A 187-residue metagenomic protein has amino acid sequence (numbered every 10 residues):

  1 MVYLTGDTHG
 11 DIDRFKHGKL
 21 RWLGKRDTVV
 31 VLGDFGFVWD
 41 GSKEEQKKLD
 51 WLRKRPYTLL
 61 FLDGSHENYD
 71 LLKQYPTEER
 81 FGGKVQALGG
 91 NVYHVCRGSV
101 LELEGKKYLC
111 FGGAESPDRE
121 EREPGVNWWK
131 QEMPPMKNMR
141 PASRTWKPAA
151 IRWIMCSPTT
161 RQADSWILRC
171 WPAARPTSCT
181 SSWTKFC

Functional and structural regions predicted by a protein language model:
M1-Y3: Extreme N-terminal starter segment of soluble prokaryotic enzymes
T5, G10-L103: Core catalytic region of metal-dependent phosphoesterases/phosphodiesterases, especially metallo-beta-lactamase-like
K16, D70-K73, K137-K147, T180 (+1 more regions): Generic detector of well-ordered alpha-helical segments enriched in charged/polar residues, highlighting helical
R21-W22, W51, W146-P148, F186: Structural motif
K43-K48, W171-T184: Charged helix-capping and loop-helix junction motifs
G83, G90, E104-S178: Active-site-proximal loop/helix segment associated with metal-binding centers of metalloenzymes
E102-E104, K185-C187: Binuclear metal-dependent phosphoesterase catalytic core
